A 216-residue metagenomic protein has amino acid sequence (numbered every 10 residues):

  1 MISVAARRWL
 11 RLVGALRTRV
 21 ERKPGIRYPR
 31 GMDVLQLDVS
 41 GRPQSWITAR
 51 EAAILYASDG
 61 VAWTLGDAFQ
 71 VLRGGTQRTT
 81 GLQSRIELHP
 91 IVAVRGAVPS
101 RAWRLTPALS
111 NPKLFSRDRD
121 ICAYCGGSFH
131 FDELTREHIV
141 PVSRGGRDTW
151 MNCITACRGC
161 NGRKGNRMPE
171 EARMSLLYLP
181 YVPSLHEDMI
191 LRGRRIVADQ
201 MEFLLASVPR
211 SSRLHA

Functional and structural regions predicted by a protein language model:
I2-T106, N111, M174-A216: Short helix-coil boundary/hinge micro-motifs
S40, R147, C160-N161: A generic structural motif
V94-R95, A102-L105, R119, E137 (+1 more regions): General secondary-structure edge motif
W103, V142, N161: Generic anion/oxyanion-binding catalytic loop in active/binding sites
L105, S116, R144, D148: A short glycine-/small-residue-rich loop at the edge of a beta-strand within enzyme catalytic domains
T106-L134, C157: Short cysteine-rich loop/turn motifs with clustered Cys
G126-T155, K164-P180: Histidine-centered nuclease catalytic patch
